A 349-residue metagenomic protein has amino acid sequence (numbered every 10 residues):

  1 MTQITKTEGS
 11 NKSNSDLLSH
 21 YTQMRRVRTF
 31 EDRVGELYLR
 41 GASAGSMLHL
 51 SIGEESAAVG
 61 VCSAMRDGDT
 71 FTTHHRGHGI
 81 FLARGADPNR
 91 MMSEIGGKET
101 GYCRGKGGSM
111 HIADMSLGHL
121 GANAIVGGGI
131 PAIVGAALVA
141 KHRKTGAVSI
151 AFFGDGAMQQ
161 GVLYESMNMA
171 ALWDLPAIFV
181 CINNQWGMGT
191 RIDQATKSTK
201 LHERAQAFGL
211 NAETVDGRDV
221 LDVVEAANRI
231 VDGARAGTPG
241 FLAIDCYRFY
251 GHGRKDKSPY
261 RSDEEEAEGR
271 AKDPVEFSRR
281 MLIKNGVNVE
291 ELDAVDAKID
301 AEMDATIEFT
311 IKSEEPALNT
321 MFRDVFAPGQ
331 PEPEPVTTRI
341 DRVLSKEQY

Functional and structural regions predicted by a protein language model:
M1-A57, I244, Y250, K255 (+2 more regions): Conserved acidic/glycine
Q3-K6, K12, D16, S43 (+10 more regions): Generic, low-specificity signal for short hydrophobic/alpha-helical stretches with a mild N-terminal bias, encompassing
I4, M110-H111, T214, P239 (+2 more regions): Generic preference for hydrophobic/aromatic residues in regular secondary structure cores
T29-G35, L39-W173, R191-K197, H202-G209: Cofactor-binding active-site loop characterized by glycine-rich and histidine/acidic residues
F81-A83, G189, H252, T320: Short acidic, gly/pro-rich beta-turn/loop elements at beta-sheet edges and active-site/ligand-binding grooves
G118-K312: Glycine-rich ThDP/TPP pyrophosphate-binding loop and its adjacent helix/strand module within ThDP-dependent enzymes
